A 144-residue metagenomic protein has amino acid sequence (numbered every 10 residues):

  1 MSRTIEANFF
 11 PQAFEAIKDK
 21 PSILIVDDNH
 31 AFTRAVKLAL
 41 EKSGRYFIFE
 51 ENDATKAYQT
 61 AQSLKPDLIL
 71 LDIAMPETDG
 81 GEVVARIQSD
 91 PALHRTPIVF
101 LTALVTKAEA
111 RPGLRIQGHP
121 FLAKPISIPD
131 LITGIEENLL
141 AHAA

Functional and structural regions predicted by a protein language model:
M1-S22, P129-A144: Non-catalytic signal-transmission and effector/linker regions of two-component phosphorelay proteins
D27, D72, T102: Active-site residues of response regulator receiver
H30-F49: Two-component/phosphorelay signaling modules centered on CheY-like receiver
E50-L68: Acidic, metal-coordinating helix/loop segments flanking the phosphotransfer/catalytic sites of two-component signaling
M75: Receiver (REC) domain active-site loop signature in two-component systems and cognate sites in sensor histidine kinases
R95-V105: A short, hydrophobic beta-strand element within the central beta-sheet of small alpha/beta folds
K124: A Lys-centered signature of the CheY-like receiver
